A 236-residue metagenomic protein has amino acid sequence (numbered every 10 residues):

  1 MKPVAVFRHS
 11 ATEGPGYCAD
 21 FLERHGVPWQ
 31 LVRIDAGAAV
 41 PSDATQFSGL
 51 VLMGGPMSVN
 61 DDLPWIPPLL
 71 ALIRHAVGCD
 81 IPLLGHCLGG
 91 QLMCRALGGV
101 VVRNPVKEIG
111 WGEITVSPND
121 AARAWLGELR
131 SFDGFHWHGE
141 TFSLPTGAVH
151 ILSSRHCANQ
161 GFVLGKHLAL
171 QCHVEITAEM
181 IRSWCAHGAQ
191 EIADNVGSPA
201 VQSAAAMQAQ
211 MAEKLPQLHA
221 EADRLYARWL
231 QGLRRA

Functional and structural regions predicted by a protein language model:
M1-I81, N195-A236: N-terminal beta1-alpha1 cap of cysteine-dependent amidohydrolase-like domains
E23, F47-V51, V100-N104, D120-A121 (+1 more regions): Short, hinge-like loop/turn segments at secondary-structure boundaries
A76-V100: Catalytic nucleophile loop
L97-I181: Pocket-forming structural segment of enzyme catalytic cores
T177-G197: A hydrophobic, small-residue-rich beta->alpha segment in the mid-to-C-terminal subdomain of diverse proteins
